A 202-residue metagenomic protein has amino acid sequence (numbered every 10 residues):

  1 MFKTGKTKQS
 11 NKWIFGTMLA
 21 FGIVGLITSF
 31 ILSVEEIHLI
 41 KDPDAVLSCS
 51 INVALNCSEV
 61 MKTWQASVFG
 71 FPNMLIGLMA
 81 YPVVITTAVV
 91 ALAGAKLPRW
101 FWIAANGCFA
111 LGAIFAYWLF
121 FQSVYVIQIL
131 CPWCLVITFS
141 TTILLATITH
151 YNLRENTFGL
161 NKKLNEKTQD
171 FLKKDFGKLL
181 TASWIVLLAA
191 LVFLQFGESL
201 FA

Functional and structural regions predicted by a protein language model:
M1-S10, E155-D175: Membrane-interfacial, low-structure loops and terminal tails that flank and connect transmembrane helices in multi-pass
K12-I40, L188-L194: N-terminal signal-anchor transmembrane alpha helix
I23, F71-A93, L111, F115: Hydrophobic alpha-helical transmembrane segments
E36-V46, I114-T141, L194-A202: Interfacial helix-loop-helix junctions of multi-pass membrane proteins
I37-P72: Extracytosolic (periplasmic/ER-lumenal) interhelical loops and adjacent juxtamembrane/interface segments of multi-pass
M61-V83, L130-T142: Membrane-interface loop-to-helix entry segments
M79-I85, I137-E155, W184: Hydrophobic cores of alpha-helical transmembrane segments in multi-pass inner/ER membrane proteins, independent
K174-S199: Final/C-terminal transmembrane alpha-helix of multipass membrane proteins
